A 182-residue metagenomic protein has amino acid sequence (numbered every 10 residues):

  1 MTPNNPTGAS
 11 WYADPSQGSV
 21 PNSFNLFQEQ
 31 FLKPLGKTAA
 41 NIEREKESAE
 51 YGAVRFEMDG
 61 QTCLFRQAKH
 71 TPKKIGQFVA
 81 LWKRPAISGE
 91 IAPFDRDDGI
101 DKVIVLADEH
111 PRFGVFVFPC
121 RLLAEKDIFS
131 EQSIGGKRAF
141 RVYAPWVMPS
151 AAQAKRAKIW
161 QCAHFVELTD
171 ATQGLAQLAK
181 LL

Functional and structural regions predicted by a protein language model:
P3-L64: N-terminal, charge-rich interaction modules
S23, F27-Q30, K37-A40, E45-E47 (+3 more regions): Basic Lys/Arg-rich amphipathic helical interaction modules
A40-D98: Short, well-structured hydrophobic secondary-structure segments
Y51-A53, G99-V103, R112-F113, K137-A139: Short, surface-exposed beta-edge/turn micro-motifs
D59, V105-R112, P145-V147: Short, flexible beta-strand-to-coil junctions
A92-G99, V105-E109, E131-S133: Short, charge-rich binding segments
A124-G174: Helix-rich interaction surfaces within compact, conserved domain-sized segments that mediate assembly or partner
